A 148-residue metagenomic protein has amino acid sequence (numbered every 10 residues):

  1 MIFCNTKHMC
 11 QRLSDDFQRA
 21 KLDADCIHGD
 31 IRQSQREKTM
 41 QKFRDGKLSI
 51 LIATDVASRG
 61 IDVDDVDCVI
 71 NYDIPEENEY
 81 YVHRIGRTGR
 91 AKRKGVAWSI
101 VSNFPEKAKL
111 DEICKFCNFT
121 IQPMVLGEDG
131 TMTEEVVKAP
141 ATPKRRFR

Functional and structural regions predicted by a protein language model:
M1-R148: Conserved helicase RecA-like core
